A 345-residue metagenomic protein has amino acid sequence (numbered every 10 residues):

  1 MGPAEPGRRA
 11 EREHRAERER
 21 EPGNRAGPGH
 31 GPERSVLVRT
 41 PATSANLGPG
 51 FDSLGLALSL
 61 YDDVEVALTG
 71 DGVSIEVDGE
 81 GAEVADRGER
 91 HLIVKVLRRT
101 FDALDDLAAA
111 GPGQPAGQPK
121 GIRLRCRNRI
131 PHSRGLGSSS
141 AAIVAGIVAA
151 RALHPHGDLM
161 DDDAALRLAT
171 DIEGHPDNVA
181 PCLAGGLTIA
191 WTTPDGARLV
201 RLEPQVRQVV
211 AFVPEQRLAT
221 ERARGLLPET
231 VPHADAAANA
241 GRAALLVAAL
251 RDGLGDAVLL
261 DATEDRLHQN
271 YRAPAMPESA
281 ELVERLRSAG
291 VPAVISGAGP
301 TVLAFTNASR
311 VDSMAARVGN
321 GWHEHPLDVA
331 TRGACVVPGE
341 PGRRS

Functional and structural regions predicted by a protein language model:
G2-E5, R9, R15-R134, A152 (+2 more regions): ATP-binding N-lobe of GHMP and related small-molecule kinases
R39-P41, A57, C182-G185, W191 (+3 more regions): Short beta-strand segments
L60, L136-D162, L183-G185: DPxDG-like acidic metal-binding loop motif
M160-R207, A280, R285-L286, A293-I295 (+1 more regions): Alpha/beta catalytic cores of group-transfer enzymes, especially the acyltransferase/condensing modules of polyketide
T192, P214, A304-A308: Short beta-strand-to-loop capping motifs
A211-P274: Active-site rim beta-loop-alpha module in soluble metabolic enzymes
L250-S345: Glycine-rich, charge-dense phosphate/pyrophosphate-binding loop(s) and the adjacent flexible "lid"/catalytic subdomain
